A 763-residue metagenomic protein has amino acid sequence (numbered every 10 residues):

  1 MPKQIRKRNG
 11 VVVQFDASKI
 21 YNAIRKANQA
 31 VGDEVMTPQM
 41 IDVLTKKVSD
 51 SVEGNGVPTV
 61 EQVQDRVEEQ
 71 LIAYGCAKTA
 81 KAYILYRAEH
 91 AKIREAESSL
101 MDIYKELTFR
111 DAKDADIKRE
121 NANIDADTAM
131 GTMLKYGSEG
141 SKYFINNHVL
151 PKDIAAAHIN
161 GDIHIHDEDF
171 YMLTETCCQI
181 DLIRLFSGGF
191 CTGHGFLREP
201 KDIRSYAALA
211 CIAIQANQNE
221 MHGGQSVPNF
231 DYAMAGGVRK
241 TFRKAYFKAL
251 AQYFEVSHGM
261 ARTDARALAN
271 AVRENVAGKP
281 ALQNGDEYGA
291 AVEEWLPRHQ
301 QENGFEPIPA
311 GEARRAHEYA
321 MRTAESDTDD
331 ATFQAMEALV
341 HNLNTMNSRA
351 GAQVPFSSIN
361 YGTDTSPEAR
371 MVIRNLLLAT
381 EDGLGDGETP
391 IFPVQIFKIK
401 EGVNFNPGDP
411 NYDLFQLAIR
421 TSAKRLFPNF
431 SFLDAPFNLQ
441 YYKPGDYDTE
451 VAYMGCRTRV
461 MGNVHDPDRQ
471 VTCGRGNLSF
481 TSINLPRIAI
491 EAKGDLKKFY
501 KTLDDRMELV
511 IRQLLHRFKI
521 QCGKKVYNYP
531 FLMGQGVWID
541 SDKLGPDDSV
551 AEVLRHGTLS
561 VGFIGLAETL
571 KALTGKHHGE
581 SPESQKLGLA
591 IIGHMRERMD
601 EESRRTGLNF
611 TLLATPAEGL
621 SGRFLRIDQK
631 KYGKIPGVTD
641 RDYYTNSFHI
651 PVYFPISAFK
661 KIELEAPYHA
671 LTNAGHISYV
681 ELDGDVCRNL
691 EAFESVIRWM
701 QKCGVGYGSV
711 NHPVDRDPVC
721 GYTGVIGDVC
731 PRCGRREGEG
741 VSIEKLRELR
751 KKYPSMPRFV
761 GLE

Functional and structural regions predicted by a protein language model:
M1-L107: Charged, amphipathic alpha-helical regulatory modules used for macromolecular assembly or allosteric control
K3, K46-V52, S357-S358, E568-L570 (+2 more regions): Short, hydrophobic beta-strand segments
Q14-F15, H556-S560: Short, conserved micro-motifs enriched in small and acidic residues
R25, I511, L515, A567-K571: Amphipathic, well-packed alpha-helical segments that form the structural scaffold of globular domains
E89-I93, S99-R555, K576-H577, S581-L762: Conserved catalytic cores of very large enzyme subunits
L559-A572, G593: Contiguous, well-ordered alpha-helical segments that form the cores/surfaces of helical PPI scaffolds
